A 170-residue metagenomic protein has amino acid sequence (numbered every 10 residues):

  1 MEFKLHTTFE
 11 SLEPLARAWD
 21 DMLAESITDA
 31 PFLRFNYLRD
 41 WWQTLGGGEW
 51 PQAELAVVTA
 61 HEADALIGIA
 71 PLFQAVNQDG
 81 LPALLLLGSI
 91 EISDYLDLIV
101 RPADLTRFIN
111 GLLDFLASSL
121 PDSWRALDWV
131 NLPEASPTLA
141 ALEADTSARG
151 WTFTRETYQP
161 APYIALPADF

Functional and structural regions predicted by a protein language model:
M1-F170: N-acyltransferase acceptor-side catalytic subdomain
